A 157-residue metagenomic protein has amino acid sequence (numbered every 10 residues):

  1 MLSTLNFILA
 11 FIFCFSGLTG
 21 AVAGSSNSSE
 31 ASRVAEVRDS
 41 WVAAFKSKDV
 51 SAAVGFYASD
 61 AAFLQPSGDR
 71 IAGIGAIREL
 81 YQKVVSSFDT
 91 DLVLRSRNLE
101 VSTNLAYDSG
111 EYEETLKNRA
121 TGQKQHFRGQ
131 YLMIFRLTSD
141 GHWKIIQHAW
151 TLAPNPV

Functional and structural regions predicted by a protein language model:
L2-L5, F13-S59, P156-V157: Short, low-complexity N-terminal intrinsically disordered segments enriched in polar/charged residues
S28-V37, V50-N104, E111, Q123-F127: A solvent-exposed, acidic/Ser-Thr-rich amphipathic alpha-helical stretch
D60, L116, L152-A153: Feature marks short, surface-exposed loop/turn motifs that line or immediately flank catalytic pockets and channel
L99-A106, G122, F135-H142: A short, structured loop/turn motif at beta-sheet edges
G110-K117: Generic short beta-strand segments
R119-T121, V157: Flexible, membrane-facing loop/turn or short amphipathic-helix motifs that contact lipid bilayers or gate lipid-binding
R128-P156: Short beta-strand edge/turn micro-motifs at domain boundaries
